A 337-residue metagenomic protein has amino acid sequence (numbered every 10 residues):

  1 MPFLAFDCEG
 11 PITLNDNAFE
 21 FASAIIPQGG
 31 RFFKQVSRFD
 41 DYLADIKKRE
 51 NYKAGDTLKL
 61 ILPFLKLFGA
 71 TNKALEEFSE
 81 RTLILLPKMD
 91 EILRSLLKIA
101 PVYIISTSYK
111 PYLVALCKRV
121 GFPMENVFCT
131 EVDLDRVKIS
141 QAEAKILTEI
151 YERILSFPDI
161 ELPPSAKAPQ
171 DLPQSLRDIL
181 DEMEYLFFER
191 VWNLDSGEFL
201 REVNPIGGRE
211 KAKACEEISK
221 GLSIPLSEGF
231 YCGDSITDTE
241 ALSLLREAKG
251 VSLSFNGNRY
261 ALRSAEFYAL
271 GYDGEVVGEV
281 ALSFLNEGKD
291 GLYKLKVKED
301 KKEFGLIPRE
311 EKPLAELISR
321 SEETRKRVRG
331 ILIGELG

Functional and structural regions predicted by a protein language model:
M1-I146, Y268, Y272, G337: Alpha-helical substrate-recognition element adjacent to the catalytic core
P87-E91, S108-G337: C-terminal cap/substrate-recognition subdomain and adjoining C-terminal extension of metal-dependent phosphatase-like
